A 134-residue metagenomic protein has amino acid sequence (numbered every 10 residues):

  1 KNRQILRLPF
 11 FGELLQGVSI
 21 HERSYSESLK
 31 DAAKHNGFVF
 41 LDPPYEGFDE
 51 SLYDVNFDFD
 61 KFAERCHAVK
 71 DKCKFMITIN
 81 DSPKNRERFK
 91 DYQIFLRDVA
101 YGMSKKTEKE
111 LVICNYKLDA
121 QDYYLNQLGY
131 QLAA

Functional and structural regions predicted by a protein language model:
K1-E50, A68: SAM-dependent nucleic-acid methyltransferase catalytic core
L52-D54: Short, contiguous acidic/charged loop-to-helix segments that flank catalytic cores in large enzymes
N56-A134: Long, positively charged, glycine-interspersed low-complexity recognition regions
